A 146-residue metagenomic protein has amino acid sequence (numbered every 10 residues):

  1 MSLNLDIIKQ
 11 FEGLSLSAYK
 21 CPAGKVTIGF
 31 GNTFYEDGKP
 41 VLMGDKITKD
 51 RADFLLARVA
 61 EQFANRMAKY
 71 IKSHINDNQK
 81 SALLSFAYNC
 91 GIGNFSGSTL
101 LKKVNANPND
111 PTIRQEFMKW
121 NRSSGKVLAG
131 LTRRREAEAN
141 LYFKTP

Functional and structural regions predicted by a protein language model:
M1-K25, F30-V41, I47, R51-R58 (+3 more regions): Long, amphipathic alpha-helical surface segments
I8, Q79-A87, E116-M118: Short alpha-helical scaffolding segments that buttress acidic/His motifs in well-ordered protein cores
K69-K80: Short, structured surface segments that line ligand/substrate-binding pockets
